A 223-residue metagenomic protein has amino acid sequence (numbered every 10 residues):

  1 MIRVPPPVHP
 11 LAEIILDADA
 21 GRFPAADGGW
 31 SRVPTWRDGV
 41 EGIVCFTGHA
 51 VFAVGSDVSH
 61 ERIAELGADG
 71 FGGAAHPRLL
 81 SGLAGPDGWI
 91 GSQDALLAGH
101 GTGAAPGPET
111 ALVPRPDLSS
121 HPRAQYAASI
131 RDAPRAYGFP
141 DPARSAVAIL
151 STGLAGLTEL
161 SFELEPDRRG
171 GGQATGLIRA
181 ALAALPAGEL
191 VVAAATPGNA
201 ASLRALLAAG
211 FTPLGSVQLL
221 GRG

Functional and structural regions predicted by a protein language model:
M1-S92, A111-R131: N-terminal charged segments
A50-A53, L185-P197: Conserved GNAT acetyl-CoA-binding A-motif
I90-G99, T212-G223: Conserved catalytic-core motifs of GNAT/GCN5-like acyltransferases
D94, P134-F139, V147: Short hydrophobic/aromatic beta-strand element in the GNAT-like acyltransferase core that lines or flanks the acyl-donor
T102-E109: Short, charged/polar, Gly/Pro-enriched secondary-structure boundary elements
P142-T158, F162-E165: A conserved beta-strand-loop-helix scaffold within acyl/acetyltransferase catalytic domains
L160, G170-A184, L203-A208: Conserved acetyl-CoA-binding loop-helix of GNAT-fold acetyltransferases
P197-S216, G223: Conserved active-site alpha-helix within GNAT-family acetyltransferase domains
